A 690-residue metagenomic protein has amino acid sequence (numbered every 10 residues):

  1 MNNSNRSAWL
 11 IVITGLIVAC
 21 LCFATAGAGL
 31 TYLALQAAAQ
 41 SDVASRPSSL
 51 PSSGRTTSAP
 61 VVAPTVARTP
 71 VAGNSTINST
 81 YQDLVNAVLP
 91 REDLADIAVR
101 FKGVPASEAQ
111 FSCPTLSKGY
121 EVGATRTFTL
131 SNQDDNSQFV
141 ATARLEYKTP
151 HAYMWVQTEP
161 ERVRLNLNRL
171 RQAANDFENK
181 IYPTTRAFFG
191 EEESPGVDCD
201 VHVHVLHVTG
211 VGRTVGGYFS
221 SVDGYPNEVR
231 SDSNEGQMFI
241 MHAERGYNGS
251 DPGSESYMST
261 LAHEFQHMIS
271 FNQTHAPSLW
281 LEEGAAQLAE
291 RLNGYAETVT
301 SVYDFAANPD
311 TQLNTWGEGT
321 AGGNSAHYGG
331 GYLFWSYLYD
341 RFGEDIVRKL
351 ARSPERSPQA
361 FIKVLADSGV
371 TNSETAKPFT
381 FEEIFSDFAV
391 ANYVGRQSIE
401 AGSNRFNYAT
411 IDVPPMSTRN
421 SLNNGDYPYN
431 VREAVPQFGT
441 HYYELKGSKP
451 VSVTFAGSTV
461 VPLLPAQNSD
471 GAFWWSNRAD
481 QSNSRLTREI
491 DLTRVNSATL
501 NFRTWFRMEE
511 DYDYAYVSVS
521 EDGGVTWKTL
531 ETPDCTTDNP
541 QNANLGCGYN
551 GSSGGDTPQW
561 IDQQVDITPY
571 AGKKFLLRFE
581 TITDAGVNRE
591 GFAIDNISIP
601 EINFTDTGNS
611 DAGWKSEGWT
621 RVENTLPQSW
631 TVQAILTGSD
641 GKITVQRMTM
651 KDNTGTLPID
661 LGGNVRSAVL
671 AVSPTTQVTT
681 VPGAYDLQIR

Functional and structural regions predicted by a protein language model:
S4-A19: N-terminal Sec-pathway targeting helices
C20-F23, A38-T69: Ser/Thr-rich, Proline-interspersed low-complexity disordered segments
P64-E161: Acidic/polar low-complexity interaction segments
K148-A285, Y295-W316: Juxtacatalytic substrate-recognition/specificity segment
P226-N234, E255, S259, T274-R341 (+2 more regions): Acidic/His/Gly-enriched intrinsically disordered linker/tail segments that often contain short helix/coil "MoRF-like"
S357-R485, R503, D511-S518, V587-F592 (+1 more regions): Beta/coil-rich, acidic/histidine-enriched accessory regions frequently appended to metallopeptidases
A498-F506, F575-I582, G608, L670: Extracellular beta-strand-rich recognition modules
S518-K574, V622-T631, T637-T654: Exoplasmic/lumenal beta-rich domain surfaces
